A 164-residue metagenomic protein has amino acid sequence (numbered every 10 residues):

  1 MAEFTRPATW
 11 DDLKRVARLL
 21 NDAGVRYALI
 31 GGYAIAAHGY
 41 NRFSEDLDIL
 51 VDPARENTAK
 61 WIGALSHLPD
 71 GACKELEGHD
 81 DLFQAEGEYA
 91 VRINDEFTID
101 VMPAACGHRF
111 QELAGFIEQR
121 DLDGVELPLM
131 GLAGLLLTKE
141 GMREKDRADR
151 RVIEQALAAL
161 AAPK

Functional and structural regions predicted by a protein language model:
M1-K164: Compositionally biased terminal segments of proteins
